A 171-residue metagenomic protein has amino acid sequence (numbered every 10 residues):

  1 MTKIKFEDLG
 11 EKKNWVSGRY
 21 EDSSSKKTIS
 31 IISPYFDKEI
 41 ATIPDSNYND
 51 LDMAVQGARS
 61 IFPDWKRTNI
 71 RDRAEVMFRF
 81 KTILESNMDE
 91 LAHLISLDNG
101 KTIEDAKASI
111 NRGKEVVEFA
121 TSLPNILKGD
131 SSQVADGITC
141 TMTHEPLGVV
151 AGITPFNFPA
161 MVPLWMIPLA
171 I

Functional and structural regions predicted by a protein language model:
M1-Y35: Hydrophobic face of amphipathic alpha-helices that form TPR/SEL1-like repeat modules and related alpha-solenoid
N14, S96, E118, N125 (+3 more regions): Short glycine- and Lys/Arg-enriched binding-loop motifs that mark or flank ligand-binding interfaces
W15, F62-W65, F156, W165: Signature tryptophan residues that serve as conserved aromatic anchors
S33, D45, H144: Conserved strand-loop elements at the edges of beta-sheets that form or border functional pockets
K38-L127, G137: Glycine-rich loop-to-alpha-helix module at the N-terminal edge of alpha/beta enzyme cores
D130-I171: Conserved small-residue-rich beta-alpha loop and adjacent elements that most often cradle the phosphate/pyrophosphate
